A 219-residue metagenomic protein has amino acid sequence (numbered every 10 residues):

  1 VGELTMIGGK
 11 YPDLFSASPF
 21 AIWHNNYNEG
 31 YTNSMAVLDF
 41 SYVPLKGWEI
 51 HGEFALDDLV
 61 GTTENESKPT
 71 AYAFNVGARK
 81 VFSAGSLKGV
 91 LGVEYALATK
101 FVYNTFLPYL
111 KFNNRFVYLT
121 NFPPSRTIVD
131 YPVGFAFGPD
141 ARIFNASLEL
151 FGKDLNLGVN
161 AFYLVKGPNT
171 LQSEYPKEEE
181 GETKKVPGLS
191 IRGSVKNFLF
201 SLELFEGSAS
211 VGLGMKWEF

Functional and structural regions predicted by a protein language model:
V1-F219: Exposed, low-structure sequence patches enriched in small/polar residues
